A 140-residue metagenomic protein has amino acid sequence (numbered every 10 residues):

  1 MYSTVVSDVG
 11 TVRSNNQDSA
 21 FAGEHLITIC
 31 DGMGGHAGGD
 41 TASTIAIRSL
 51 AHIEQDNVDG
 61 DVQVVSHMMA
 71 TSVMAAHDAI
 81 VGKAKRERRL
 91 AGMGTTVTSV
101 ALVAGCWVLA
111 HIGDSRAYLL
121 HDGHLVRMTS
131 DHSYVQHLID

Functional and structural regions predicted by a protein language model:
M1-D140: PP2C/PPM-type serine/threonine phosphatase catalytic domain
